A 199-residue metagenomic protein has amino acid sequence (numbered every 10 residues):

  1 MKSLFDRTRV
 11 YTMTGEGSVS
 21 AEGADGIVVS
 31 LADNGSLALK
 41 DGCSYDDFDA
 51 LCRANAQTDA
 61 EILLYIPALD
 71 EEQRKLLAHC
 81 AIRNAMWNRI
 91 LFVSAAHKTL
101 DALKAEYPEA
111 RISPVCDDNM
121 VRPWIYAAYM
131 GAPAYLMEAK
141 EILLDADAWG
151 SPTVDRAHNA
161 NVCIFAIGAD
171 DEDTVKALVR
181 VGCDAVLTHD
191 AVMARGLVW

Functional and structural regions predicted by a protein language model:
M1-W199: Phosphate-group recognition and catalysis centered on beta-loop-alpha active-site segments
